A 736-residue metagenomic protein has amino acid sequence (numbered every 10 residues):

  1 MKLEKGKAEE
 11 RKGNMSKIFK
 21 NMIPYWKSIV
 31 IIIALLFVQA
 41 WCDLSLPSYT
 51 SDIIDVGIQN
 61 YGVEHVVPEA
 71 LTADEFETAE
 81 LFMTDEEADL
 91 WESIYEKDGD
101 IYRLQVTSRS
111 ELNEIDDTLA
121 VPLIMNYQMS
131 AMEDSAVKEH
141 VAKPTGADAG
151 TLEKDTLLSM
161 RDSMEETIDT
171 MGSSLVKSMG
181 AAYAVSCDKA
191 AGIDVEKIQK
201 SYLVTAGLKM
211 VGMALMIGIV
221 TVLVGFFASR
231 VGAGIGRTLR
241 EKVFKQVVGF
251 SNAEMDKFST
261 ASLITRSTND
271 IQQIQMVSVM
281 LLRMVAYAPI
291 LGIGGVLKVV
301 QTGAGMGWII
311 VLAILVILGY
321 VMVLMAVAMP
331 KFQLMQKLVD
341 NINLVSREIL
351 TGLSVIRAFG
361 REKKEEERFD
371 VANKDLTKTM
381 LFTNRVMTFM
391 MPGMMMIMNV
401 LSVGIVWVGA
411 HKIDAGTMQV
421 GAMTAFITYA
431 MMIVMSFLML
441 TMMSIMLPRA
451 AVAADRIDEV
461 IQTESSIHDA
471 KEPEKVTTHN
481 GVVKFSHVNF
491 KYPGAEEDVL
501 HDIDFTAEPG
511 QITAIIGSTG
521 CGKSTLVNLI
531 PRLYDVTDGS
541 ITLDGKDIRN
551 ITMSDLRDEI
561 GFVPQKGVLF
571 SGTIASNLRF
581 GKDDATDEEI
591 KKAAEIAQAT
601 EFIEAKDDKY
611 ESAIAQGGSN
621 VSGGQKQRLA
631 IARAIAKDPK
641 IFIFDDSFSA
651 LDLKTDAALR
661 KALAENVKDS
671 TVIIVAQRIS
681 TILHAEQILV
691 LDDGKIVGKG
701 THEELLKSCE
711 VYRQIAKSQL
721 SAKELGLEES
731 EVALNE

Functional and structural regions predicted by a protein language model:
M1-L46, T50-V211, M216, V220 (+13 more regions): Membrane-integrated ABC transporters
K2, I29, H65-P68, E80-D85 (+5 more regions): ABC-type nucleotide-binding domain
K2-E10, I58-H65, T72-F76, T84 (+12 more regions): Short intracellular "coupling" helices and adjacent cytoplasmic loop segments at the cytosolic face of multi-pass
R11, C42-I58, M213-D256, T260 (+12 more regions): Juxtamembrane helix-loop junctions of ABC transporter transmembrane domains
R11-F19, K27-A34, T205-L208, R240 (+11 more regions): Alpha-helical membrane-protein architecture signal
P24-W26, M160, N252-A253, N269-S278 (+9 more regions): An intracellular "coupling" helix at the cytosolic face of ABC transporter transmembrane type-1 domains
L35, Q39, M213, I217 (+5 more regions): Transmembrane alpha-helical core residues of multi-pass small-molecule transporters, especially secondary transporters
G294, K298-L315, G319, M325-A326 (+2 more regions): Helix-loop-helix
